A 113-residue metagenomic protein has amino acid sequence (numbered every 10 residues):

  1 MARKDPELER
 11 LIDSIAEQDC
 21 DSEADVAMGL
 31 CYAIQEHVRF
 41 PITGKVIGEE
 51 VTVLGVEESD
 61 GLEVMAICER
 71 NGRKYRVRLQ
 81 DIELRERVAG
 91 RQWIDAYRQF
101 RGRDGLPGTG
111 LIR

Functional and structural regions predicted by a protein language model:
M1-P41: Mixed-charge, Lys/Arg-rich low-complexity intrinsically disordered regions
Q18, Q92-R113: Long, low-complexity intrinsically disordered regions
I42-T52: Short coil-to-beta-strand transition motifs
V46-G48, R70-K74: Glycine-centered tight beta-turn/hairpin loop motif at sheet-sheet or coil-to-beta transitions
D60-I67: Short aromatic-glycine-enriched beta-strand elements
R73-E83: A short macromolecule-binding patch
